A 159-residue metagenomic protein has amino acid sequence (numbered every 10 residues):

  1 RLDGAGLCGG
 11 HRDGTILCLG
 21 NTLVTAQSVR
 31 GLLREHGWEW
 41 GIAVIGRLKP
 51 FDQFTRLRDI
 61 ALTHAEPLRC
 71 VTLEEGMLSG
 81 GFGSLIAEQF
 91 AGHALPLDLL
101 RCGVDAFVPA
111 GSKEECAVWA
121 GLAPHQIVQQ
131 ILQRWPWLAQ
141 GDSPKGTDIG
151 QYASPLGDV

Functional and structural regions predicted by a protein language model:
R1-V159: Thiamine diphosphate
